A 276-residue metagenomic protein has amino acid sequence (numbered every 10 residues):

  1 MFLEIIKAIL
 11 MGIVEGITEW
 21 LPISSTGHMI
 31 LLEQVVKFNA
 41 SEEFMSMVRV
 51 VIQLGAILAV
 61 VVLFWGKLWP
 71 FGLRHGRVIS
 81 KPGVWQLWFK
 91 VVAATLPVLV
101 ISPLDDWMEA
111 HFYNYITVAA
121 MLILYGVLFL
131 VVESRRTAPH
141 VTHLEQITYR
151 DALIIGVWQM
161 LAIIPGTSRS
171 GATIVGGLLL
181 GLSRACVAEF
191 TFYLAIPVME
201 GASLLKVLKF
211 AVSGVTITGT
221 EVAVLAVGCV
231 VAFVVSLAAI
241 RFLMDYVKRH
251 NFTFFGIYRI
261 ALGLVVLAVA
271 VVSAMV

Functional and structural regions predicted by a protein language model:
M1-V276: Multi-pass membrane proteins that catalyze or facilitate reactions on polyprenyl-/lipid-phosphate substrates and their
